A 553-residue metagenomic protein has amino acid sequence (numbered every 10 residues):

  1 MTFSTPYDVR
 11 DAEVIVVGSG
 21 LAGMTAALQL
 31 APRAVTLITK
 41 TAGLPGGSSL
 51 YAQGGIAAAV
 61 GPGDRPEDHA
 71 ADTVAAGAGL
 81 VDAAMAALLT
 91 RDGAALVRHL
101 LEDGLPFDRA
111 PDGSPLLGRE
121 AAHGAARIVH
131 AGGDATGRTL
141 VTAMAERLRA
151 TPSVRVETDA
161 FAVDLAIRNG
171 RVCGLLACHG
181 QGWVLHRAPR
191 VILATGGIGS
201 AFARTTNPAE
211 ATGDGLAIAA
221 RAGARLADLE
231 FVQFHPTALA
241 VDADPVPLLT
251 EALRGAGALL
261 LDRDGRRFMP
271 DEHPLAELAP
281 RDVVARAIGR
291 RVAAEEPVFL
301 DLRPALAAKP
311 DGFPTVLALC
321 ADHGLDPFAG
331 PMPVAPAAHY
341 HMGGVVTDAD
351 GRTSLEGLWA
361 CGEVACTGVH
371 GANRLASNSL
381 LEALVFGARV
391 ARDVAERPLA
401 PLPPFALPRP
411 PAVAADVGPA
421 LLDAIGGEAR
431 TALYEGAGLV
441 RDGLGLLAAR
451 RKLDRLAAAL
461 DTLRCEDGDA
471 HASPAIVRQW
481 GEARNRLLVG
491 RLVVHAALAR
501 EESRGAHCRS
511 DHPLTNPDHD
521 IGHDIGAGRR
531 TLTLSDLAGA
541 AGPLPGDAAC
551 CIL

Functional and structural regions predicted by a protein language model:
T2-A12, Q29, A42-L44, A52-A58 (+11 more regions): Glycine- and aromatic-enriched mobile tails/lids
V14-L37: N-terminal Rossmann-like FAD-binding beta1-loop-alpha1 element of flavoenzymes
I15-V17, H186-G196, W359: Short hydrophobic core segments
A57-L89: Glycine-rich active-site loop/strand segments that organize a redox cofactor
A76-L116: Rossmann-like flavin
L101-W183, R187, A194, A203 (+2 more regions): Conserved redox-cofactor binding core of oxidoreductases
R190-A243, P247, A279, N378-R389 (+1 more regions): Glycine-rich loop(s) and the adjacent beta-strand/alpha-helix scaffold that form part
I218, A224-M332, D393-L399: An anion/pyrophosphate-binding glycine-rich loop and adjacent beta-alpha core in soluble alpha-beta enzymes
